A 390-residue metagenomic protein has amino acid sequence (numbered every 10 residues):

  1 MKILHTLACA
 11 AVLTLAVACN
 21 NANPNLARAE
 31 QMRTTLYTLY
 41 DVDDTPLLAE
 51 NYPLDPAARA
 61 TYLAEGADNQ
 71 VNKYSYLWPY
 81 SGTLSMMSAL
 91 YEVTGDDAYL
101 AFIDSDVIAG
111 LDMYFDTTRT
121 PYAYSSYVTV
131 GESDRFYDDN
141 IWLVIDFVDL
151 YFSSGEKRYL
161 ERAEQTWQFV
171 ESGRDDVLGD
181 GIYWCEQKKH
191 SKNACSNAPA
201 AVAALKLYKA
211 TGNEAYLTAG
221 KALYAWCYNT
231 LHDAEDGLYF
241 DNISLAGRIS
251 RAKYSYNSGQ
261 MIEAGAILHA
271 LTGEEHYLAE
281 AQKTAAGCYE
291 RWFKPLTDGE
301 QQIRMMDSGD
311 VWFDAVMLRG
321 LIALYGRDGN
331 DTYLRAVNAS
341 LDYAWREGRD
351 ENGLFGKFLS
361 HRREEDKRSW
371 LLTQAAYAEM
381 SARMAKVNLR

Functional and structural regions predicted by a protein language model:
K2-C9: Sec-dependent signal peptide recognition, specifically the positively charged N-region followed immediately by
V17-A18: C-terminal motif of bacterial Sec signal peptides marking the signal peptidase cleavage site
N25-S81, M86, L90-V93, D97-D138 (+4 more regions): CBM-like carbohydrate-recognition segments
M87-L90, D146-L150, A204-L207, G265-L268 (+2 more regions): The core hydrophobic/aromatic register in alpha-helical repeat solenoids, strongest for pentatricopeptide repeats
L100-L207, E214-K221: Extended ligand-binding groove/face enriched in aromatic
D112, F152, Q168-S172, K209 (+4 more regions): Amphipathic alpha-helical segments of tetratricopeptide repeats
N197-A200, A204-L207, Y216-G265: Active-site cradle of extracellular carbohydrate-active enzymes
